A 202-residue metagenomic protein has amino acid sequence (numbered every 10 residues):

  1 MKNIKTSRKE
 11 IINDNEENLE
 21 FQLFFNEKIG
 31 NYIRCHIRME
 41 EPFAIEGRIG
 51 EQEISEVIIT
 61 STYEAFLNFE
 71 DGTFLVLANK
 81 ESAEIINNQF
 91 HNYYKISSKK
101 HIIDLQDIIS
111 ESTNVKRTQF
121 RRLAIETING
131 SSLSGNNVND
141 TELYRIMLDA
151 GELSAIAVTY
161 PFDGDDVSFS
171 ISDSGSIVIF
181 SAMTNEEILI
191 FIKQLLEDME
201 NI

Functional and structural regions predicted by a protein language model:
M1-D71, K80-Y144, E186-I202: Intrinsically disordered, low-complexity polar/charged tails and linkers
G30-R38, L133-N136, S154-D163, S176-A182: Generic recognition of long tandem-repeat/solenoid scaffolds
Y63-N68, D165-D173: Broad, structure-driven detector of short, well-ordered beta-strand segments within folded domains
V76-K80, I179-M183: Short beta-strand-to-loop capping motifs
I85-I86, V167-F169, F180-S181, I188-L189: Short helix/loop capping segments that flank catalytic or ligand/cofactor-binding pockets
I125-I171: Composition-driven recognition of glycine/serine/threonine/acidic- and proline-rich low-complexity segments and repeats
G175, I179, M199-I202: N-terminal alpha-helical membrane-insertion module
